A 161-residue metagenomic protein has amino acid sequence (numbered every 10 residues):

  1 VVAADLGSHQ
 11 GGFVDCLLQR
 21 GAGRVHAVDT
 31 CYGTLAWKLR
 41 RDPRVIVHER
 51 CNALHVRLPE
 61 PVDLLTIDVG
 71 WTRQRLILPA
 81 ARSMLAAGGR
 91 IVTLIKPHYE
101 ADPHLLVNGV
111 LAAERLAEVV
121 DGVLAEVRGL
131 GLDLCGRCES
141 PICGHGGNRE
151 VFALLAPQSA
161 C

Functional and structural regions predicted by a protein language model:
V1-H9: Conserved class I S-adenosyl-L-methionine
L17: Aromatic pocket-lining residues of Rossmann-like dinucleotide-binding sites
H26-Q74: S-adenosyl-L-methionine
R75-V92: A short glycine-rich, Lys/Arg-flanked "PGG" loop and its adjoining helix->strand segment in the class I
P97-A112: Short, glycine-/aromatic-enriched active-site segment of Class I SAM-dependent methyltransferases
R115-L130: Short alpha-helix
I142-C161: Core SAM-dependent methyltransferase catalytic element
